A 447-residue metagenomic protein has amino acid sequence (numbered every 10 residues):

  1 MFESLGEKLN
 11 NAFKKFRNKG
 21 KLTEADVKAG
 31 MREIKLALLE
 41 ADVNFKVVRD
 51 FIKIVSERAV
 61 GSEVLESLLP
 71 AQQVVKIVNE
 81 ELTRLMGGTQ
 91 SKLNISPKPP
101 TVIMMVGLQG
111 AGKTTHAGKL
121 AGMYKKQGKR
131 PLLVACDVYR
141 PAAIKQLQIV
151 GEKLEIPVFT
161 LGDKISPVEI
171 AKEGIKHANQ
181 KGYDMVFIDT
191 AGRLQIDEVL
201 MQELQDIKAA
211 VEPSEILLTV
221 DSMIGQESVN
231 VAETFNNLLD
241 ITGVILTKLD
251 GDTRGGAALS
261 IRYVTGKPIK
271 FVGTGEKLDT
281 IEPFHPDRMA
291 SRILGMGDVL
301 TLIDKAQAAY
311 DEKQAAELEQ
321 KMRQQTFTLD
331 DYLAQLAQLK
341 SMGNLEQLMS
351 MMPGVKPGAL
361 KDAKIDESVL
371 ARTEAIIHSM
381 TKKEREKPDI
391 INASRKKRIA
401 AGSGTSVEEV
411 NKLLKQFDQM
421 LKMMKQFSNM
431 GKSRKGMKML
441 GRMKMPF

Functional and structural regions predicted by a protein language model:
F2-K19, R288-F447: Long amphipathic alpha-helical segments used for membrane anchoring, targeting, substrate engagement, or oligomerization
L9-C136, A143-D163, I170-T190: Primarily NTPase-proximal linker/entry elements flanking Walker-type ATP/GTP-binding cores
F16, D42, V78, L108 (+9 more regions): Residue-level signature of catalytic and energy-coupling elements of molecular machines, predominantly ATP/GTP-dependent
K19, D26, E66, K92-P97 (+15 more regions): Replace "in large, NTP-powered and nucleic-acid-processing enzymes" with "in large, NTP-powered factors and other
A111, Y139-P141, I165-P167, G192-I196 (+2 more regions): Short, small-residue-enriched loops and turns at beta-alpha junctions that line or gate enzyme active sites
Q127-L132, L154-V158, D184-V186, V211-I216 (+2 more regions): Short, surface-exposed connector motifs at secondary-structure boundaries
P141-L147, S228-V231: Short, glycine/polar-rich helix-capping loops at beta-to-alpha or helix-loop-helix junctions that flank or form
A171-I175, N179, Y183, Q195 (+2 more regions): Conserved phosphate-handling catalytic cores of large alpha/beta enzymes
